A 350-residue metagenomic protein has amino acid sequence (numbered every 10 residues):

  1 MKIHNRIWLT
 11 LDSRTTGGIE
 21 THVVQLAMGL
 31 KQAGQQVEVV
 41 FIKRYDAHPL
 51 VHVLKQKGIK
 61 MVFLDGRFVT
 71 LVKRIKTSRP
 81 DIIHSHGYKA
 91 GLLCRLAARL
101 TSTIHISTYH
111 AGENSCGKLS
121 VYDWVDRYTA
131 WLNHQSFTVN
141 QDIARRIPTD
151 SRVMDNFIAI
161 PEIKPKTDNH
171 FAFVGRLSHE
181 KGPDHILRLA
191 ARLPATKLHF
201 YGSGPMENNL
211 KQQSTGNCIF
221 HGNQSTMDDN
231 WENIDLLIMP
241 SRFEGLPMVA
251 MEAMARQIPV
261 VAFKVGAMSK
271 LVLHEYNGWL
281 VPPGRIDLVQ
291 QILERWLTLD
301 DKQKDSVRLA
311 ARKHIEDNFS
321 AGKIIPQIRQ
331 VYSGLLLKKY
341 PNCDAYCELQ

Functional and structural regions predicted by a protein language model:
L9-V69, G204-M206: N-terminal strand-loop element at the rim of the active site of nucleotide-sugar-dependent glycosyltransferases
G17-M28, F173-R192, F200-N209, D287: A conserved mid-protein helix/loop that constitutes part of the nucleotide-sugar donor-binding site
G66, S85-L93, Y109: Short His-centered aromatic/hydrophobic patch
D142, F157: Carbohydrate-associated surface elements
N223, R242: Aromatic "clamp/platform" in nucleotide-sugar-dependent glycosyltransferases that forms part of the donor/acceptor
P259-A262, V272: Short hydrophobic beta-strand element within catalytic cores of glycosyltransferases and related nucleotide-activated
H274-E275, W279-I286, R295-D301: Conserved acidic donor-binding segment of nucleotide-sugar-dependent glycosyltransferases
Q303-Q330: A short, well-ordered alpha-helix in the C-terminal region of glycosyltransferases
